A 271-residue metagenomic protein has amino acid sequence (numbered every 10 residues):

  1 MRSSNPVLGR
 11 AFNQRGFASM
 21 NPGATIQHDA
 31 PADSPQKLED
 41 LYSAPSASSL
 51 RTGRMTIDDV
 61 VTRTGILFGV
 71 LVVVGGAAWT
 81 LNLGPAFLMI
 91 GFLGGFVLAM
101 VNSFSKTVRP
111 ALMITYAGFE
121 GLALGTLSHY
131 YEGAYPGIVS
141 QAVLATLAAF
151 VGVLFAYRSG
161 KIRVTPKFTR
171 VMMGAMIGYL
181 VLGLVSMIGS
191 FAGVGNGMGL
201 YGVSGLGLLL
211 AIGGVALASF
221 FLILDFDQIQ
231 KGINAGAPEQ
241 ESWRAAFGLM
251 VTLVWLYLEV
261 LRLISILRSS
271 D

Functional and structural regions predicted by a protein language model:
M1-D271: A hydrophobic alpha-helical transmembrane-helix feature that marks the membrane cores and membrane-interface segments
